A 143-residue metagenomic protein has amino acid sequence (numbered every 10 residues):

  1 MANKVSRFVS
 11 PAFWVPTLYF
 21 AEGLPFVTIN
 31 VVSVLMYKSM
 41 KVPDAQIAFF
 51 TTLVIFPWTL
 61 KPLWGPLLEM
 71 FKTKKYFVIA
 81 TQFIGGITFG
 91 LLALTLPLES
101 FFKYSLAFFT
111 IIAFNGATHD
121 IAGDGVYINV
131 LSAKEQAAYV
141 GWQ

Functional and structural regions predicted by a protein language model:
A2-W58: Helix-loop boundary and gating motifs at the non-cytosolic
F8-A12, L94-F109: Helix-loop junctions at membrane interfaces in 12-TM secondary transporters
T17-L18, F50-V54, T81, F108 (+1 more regions): Hydrophobic alpha-helical segments of secondary membrane carriers
G23, V27, A113-I121: Small-residue-rich segments within alpha-helical transmembrane domains of MFS-like 12-TM solute carriers
S33, G116-L131: Intracellular juxtamembrane helix-capping segments at the cytosolic ends of symmetry-related transmembrane helices
D44-A45, L131-Q143: Loop-to-transmembrane helix entry/capping segments in MFS-fold secondary transporters and related SLC/MFSD carriers
W58-T73: Helix-to-loop junctions at the C-terminal end of transmembrane segments in multipass secondary transporters
V78-F101: C-terminal ends and interior cores of transmembrane alpha-helices in multi-pass membrane transporters/permeases
